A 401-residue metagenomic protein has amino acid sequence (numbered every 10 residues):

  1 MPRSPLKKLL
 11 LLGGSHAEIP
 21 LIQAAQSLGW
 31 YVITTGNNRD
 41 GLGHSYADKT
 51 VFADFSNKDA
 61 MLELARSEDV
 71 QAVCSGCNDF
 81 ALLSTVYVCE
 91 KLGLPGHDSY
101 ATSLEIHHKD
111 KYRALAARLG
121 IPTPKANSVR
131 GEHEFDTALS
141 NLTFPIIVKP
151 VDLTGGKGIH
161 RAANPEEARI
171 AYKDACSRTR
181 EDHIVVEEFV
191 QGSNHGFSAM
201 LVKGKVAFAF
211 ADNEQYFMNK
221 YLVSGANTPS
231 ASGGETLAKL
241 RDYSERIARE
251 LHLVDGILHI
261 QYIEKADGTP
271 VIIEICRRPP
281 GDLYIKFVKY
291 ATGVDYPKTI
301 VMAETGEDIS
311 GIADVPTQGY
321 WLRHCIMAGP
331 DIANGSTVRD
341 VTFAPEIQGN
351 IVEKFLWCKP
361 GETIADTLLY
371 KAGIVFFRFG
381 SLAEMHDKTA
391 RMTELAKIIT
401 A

Functional and structural regions predicted by a protein language model:
M1-T102, H133, G306-S310, P316-T317 (+3 more regions): ATP-binding N-terminal substructure of ATP-dependent carboxylate-amine bond-forming enzymes
S103-V185, Q191, V202-K205, S230-D242 (+2 more regions): Active-site nucleotide/adenylate-binding loops and adjacent lid/helix of ATP-dependent enzymes
H160, E188, S232, K289 (+1 more regions): Short, well-ordered beta-strand elements within core beta-sheets of diverse protein domains
A163-N164, A199, I326-P330, V375-S381: Short beta-strand-to-loop capping motifs
E166, E188-L253, I257, E264 (+2 more regions): ATP-dependent carboxylate/phosphate-activation module, predominantly the ATP-grasp catalytic core and closely related
L258, T299, A344-P360: A structural supersecondary motif
G268-P270: Conserved protein kinase catalytic/activation segment
T305-G349: A glycine-rich beta-turn/hairpin centered on an aromatic-Pro dipeptide
